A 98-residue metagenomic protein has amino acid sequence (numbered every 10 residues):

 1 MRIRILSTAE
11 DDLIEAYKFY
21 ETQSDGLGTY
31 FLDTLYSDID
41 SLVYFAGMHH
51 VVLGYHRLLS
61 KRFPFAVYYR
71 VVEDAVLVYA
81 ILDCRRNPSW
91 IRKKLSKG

Functional and structural regions predicted by a protein language model:
M1-L32: Arg/Lys-rich, positively charged N-terminal/basic patches that mediate binding to nucleic acids
R4, G26, Y30, R57 (+2 more regions): Amphipathic alpha-helical recognition patches that constitute DNA-binding helices
D12, A16, D38-S41, R57 (+3 more regions): Residue-level recognition of specific faces of alpha-helices
T29, H50-V52, W90: Short, hydrophobic secondary-structure boundary micro-motifs
S37, Y44-V76: Basic/aromatic recognition patch in beta-strand/loop cores that engages polyanionic ligands
R70-G98: Enriched for short, Lys/Arg-rich terminal
